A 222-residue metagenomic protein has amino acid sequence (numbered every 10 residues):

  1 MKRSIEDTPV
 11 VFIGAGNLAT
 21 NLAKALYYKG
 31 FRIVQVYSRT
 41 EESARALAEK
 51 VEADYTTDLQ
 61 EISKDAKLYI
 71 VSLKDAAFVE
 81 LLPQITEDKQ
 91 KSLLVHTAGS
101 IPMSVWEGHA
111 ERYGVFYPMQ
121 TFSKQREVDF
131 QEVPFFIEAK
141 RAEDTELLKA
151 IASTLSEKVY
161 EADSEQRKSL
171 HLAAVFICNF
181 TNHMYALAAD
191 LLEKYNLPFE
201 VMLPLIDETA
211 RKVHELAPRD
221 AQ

Functional and structural regions predicted by a protein language model:
M1-T56: NAD(P)+-binding Rossmann beta1-loop-alpha1 motif at the extreme N-terminus of oxidoreductases
E6-P9, K91, E132: Phosphate-coordination loops involved in phosphoryl transfer and adenosine-cofactor binding
V11-F12, V71, I137: Hydrophobic Val/Ile/Leu positions in short beta-strands of Rossmann-like dinucleotide-binding domains
F31-R32, E111, E157, L197: Short phosphate-binding/catalytic loops that engage adenosine nucleotides
E41, V51-E127: Rossmann-like NAD(P)(H) cofactor-binding subdomain of soluble oxidoreductases
S43-K50, E127-H214: Internal alpha-helical scaffold of NAD(P)-dependent oxidoreductase catalytic cores
A217-Q222: C-terminal active-site/capping subdomain that shapes the small-molecule cofactor and substrate pocket of enzyme
